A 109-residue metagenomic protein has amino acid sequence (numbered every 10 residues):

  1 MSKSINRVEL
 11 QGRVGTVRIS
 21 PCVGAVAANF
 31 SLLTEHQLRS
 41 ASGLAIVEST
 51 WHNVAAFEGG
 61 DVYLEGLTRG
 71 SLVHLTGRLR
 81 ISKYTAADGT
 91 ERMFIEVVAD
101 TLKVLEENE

Functional and structural regions predicted by a protein language model:
M1-E109: Single-stranded nucleic acid-binding surfaces, predominantly the OB-fold ssDNA-binding core
